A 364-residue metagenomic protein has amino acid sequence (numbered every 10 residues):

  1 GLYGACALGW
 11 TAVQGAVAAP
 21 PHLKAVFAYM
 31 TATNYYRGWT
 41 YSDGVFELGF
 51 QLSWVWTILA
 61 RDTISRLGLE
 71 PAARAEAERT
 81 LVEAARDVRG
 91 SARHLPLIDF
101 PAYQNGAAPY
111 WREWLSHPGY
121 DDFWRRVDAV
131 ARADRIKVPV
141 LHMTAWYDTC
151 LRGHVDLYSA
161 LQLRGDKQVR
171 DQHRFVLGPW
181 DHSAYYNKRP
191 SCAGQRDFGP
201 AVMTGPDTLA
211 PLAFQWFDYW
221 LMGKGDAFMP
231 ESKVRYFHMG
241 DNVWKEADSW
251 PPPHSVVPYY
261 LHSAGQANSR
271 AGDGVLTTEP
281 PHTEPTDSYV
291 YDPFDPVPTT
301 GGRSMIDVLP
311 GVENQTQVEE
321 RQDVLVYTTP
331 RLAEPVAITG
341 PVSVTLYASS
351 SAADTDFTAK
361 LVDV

Functional and structural regions predicted by a protein language model:
L2-G4, Y29: Short beta-strand immediately N-terminal to the catalytic nucleophile in serine-hydrolase-like folds
G4-Q14: Glycine-rich nucleophile elbow surrounding the catalytic serine of serine-hydrolase chemistry
A12, H22-A28, T33, R126 (+1 more regions): Catalytic cores of eukaryotic secretory-pathway lumenal/extracellular enzymes that build and remodel glycoconjugates
V17-A19, K24-R135: Accessory cap/linker subdomain of secreted extracellular hydrolases
R74-A102, Y185, P190-V364: C-terminal, loop-rich substrate-recognition/catalytic regions characterized by aromatic stacking residues
I136, H142-T144: Short beta-strand/loop motif that positions the catalytic acidic residue of the alpha/beta-hydrolase fold
W146-L151: Acidic catalytic loop of the alpha/beta-hydrolase fold
R152-H173: Active-site-adjacent alpha-helix of alpha/beta-hydrolase-fold enzymes
